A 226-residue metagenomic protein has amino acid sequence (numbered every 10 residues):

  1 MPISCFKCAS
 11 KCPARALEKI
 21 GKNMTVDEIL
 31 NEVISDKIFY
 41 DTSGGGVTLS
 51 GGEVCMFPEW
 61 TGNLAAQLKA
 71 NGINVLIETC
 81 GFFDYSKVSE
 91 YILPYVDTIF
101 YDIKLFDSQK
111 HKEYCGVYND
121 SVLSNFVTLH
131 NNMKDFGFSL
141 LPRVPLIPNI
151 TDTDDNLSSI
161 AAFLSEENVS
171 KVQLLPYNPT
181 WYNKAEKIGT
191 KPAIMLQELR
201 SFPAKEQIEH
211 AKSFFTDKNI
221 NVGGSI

Functional and structural regions predicted by a protein language model:
M1-R15, E53: Cysteine-centered iron-sulfur cluster-binding motifs in ferredoxin-type domains/subunits of redox enzymes
R15, Q67-N71, K218: Conserved dinucleotide-binding and phosphotransfer motif residues
R15-G21: Iron-sulfur (Fe-S) cluster-binding segments and ferredoxin-like electron-carrier domains, especially [2Fe-2S]
M24: Active-site anion-handling motifs in enzyme catalytic cores
D27-E186: Conserved AdoMet/S-adenosylmethionine-binding subsite of the radical SAM
A162, S170, A185-F214: A structural motif corresponding to the C-terminal lobe/cap of the Radical SAM core domain
D217-I226: Radical SAM enzyme core and accessory elements
